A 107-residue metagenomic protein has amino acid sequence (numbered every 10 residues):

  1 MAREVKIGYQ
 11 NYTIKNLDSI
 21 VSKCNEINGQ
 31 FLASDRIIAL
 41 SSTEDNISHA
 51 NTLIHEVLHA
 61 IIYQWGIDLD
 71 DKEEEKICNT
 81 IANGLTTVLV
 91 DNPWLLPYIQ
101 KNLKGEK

Functional and structural regions predicted by a protein language model:
M1-S48, Q64-K107: Metalloprotease/metallohydrolase-associated module, dominated by Zn2+-dependent proteases
N51-Y63: Active-site recognition of the HExxH zinc-binding catalytic motif
